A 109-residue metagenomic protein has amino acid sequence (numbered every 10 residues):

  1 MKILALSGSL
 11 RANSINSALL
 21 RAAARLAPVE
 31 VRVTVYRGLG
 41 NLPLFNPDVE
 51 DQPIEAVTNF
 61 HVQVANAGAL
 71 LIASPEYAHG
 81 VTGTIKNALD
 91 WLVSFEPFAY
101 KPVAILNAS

Functional and structural regions predicted by a protein language model:
M1-V31: N-terminal beta1-alpha1 ligand-phosphate binding loop
L6-S7, Y36, L106: Short hydrophobic segments within beta-strands
A12-I15, F45, G80-V81: Secondary-structure boundary/capping motif
V31, R37-P43, G68, E96: Structural motif
Y36-E55: N-terminal beta-loop-helix "entrance" segment that forms/cooperates in small-molecule cofactor or anionic ligand
Q52-S109: Helix-loop-strand module that forms the ligand-binding subsite of alpha/beta enzymes
